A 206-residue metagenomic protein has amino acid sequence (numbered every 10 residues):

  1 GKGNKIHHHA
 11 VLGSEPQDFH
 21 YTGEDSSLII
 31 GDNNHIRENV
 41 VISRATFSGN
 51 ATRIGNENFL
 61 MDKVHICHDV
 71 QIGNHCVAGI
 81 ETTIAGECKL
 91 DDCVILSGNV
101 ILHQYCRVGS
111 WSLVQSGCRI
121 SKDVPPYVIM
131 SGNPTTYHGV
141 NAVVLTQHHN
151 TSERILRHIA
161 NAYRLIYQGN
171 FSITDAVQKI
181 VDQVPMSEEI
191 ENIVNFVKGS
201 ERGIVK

Functional and structural regions predicted by a protein language model:
G1-T136: Structural signal for interior beta-strand "rungs" in well-ordered beta-sheet cores of soluble enzyme domains
G3, H9, S14, H20 (+3 more regions): Terminal amphipathic alpha-helical/low-complexity segments used for targeting or macromolecular assembly
